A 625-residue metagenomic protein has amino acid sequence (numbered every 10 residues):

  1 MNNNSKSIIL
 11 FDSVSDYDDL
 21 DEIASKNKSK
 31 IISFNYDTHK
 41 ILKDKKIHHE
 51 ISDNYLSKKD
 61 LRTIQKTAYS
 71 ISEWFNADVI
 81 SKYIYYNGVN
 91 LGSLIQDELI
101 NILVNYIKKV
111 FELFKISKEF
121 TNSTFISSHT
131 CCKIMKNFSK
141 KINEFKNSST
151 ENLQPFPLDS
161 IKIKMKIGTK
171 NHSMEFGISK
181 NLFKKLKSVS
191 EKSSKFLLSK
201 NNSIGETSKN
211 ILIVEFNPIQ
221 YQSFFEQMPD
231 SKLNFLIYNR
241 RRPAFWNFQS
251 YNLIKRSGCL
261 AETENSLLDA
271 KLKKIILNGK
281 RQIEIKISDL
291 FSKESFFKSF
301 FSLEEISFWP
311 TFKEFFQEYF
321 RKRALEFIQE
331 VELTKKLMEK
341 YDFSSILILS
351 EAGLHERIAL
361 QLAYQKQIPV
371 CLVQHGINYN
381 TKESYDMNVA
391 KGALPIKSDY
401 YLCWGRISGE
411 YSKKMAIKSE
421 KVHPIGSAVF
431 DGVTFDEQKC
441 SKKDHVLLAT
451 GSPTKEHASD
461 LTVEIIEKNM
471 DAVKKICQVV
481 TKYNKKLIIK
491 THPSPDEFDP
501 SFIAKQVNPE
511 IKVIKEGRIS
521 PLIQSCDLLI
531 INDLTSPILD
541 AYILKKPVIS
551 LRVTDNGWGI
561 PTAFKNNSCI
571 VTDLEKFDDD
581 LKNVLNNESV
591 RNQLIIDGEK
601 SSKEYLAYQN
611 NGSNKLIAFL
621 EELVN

Functional and structural regions predicted by a protein language model:
M1-N625: Catalytic-core helical/loop segments in enzymes performing group transfer/polymerization on anionic/lipid-linked
